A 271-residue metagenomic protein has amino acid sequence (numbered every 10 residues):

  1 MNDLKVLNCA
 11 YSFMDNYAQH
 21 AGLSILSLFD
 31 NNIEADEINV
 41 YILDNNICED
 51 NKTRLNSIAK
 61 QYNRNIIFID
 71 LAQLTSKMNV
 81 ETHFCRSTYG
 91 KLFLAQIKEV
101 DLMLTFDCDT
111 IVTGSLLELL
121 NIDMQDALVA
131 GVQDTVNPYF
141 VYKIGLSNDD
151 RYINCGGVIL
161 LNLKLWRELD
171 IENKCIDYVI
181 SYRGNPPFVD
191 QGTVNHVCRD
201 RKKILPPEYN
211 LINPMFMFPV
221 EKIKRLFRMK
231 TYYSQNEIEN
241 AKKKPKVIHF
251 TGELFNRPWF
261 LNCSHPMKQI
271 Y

Functional and structural regions predicted by a protein language model:
M1-F13, H20-L23, L161-L163, E168-Y271: A glycosyltransferase accessory/donor-loop signature
V6-Y11, L28, N39-I42: Hydrophobic targeting segments
A18-I33: Histidine-anchored nucleotide/phosphate-binding helix
I38-N46, G131: Short internal beta-strands
N51-I97: Active-site-proximal specificity loops/subdomain of glycosyltransferases
F68, A72, S87-P138, R151-N154 (+1 more regions): GT-A fold catalytic core of metal-dependent nucleotide-sugar glycosyltransferases, centered on the diacidic
K77-N79, P138-K143, P214-F216, W259: Short, charged, surface-exposed secondary-structure boundary motifs
N79-T88, I144-N148, P219-R225: Short, surface-exposed amphipathic charged segments that create phosphate/polyanion-binding patches used for binding
